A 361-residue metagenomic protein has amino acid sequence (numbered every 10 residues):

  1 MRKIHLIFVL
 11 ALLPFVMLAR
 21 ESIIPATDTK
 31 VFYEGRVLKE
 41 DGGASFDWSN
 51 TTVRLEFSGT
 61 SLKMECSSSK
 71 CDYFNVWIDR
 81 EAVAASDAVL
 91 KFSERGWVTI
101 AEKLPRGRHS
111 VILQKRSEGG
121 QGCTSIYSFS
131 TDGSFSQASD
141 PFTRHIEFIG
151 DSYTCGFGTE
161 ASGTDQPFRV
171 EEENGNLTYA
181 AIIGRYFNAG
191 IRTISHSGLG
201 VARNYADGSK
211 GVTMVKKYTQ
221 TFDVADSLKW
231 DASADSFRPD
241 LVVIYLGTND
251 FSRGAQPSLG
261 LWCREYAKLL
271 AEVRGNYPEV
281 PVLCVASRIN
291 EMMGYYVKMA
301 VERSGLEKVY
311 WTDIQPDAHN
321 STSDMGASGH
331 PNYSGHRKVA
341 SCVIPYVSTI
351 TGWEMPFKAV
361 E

Functional and structural regions predicted by a protein language model:
M1-S22: Bacterial Sec-dependent N-terminal signal peptides
A19-I149, Y153-G175, G352-E361: N-terminal secretory targeting modules
E34, I194-H196, V285, I314-Q315: Conserved beta-strand termini and adjacent loop/short-helix elements that scaffold enzyme active sites in alpha/beta
W48-N50, R116-Q121, T159, D165-P257 (+2 more regions): Conserved SGNH/GDSL esterase-like catalytic core that processes O-acyl groups on lipids and polysaccharides
D79, K216-V360: Alpha-helical cap/lid subdomain in secreted, periplasmic, or secretory-pathway luminal O-acyl-processing enzymes
H145, G190, P281: Residues at the starts of beta-strands that form the adenosine-phosphate
F148, I191-T193, W311-D313: Conserved beta-strand scaffold positions in the cores of enzyme catalytic domains, especially in NTP/NDP-utilizing
